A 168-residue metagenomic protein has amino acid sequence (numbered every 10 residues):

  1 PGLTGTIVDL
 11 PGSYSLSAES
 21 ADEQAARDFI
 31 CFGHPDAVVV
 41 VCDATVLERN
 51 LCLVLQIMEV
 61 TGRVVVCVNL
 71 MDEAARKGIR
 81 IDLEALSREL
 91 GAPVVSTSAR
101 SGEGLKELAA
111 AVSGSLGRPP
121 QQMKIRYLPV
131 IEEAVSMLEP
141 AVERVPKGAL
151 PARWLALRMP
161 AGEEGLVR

Functional and structural regions predicted by a protein language model:
P1-G5, A21-V95: Conserved C-terminal guanine-recognition region of P-loop GTPase G domains, centered on the G4
P11-S20, M71: Flexible beta-alpha connector loops of hexameric P-loop NTPases
S13, A44-L47, A99-G102: Short, surface-exposed acidic/glycine-rich loop or hinge patches that mediate macromolecular interfaces
S20-E23, L47-L51, R80-L83, G102-A109 (+2 more regions): Amphipathic alpha-helical transducer elements in NTP-driven molecular machines
D72-P129: Canonical P-loop GTPase G-domain recognition
S115-R168: Extended helical scaffolds that flank P-loop GTPase cores
